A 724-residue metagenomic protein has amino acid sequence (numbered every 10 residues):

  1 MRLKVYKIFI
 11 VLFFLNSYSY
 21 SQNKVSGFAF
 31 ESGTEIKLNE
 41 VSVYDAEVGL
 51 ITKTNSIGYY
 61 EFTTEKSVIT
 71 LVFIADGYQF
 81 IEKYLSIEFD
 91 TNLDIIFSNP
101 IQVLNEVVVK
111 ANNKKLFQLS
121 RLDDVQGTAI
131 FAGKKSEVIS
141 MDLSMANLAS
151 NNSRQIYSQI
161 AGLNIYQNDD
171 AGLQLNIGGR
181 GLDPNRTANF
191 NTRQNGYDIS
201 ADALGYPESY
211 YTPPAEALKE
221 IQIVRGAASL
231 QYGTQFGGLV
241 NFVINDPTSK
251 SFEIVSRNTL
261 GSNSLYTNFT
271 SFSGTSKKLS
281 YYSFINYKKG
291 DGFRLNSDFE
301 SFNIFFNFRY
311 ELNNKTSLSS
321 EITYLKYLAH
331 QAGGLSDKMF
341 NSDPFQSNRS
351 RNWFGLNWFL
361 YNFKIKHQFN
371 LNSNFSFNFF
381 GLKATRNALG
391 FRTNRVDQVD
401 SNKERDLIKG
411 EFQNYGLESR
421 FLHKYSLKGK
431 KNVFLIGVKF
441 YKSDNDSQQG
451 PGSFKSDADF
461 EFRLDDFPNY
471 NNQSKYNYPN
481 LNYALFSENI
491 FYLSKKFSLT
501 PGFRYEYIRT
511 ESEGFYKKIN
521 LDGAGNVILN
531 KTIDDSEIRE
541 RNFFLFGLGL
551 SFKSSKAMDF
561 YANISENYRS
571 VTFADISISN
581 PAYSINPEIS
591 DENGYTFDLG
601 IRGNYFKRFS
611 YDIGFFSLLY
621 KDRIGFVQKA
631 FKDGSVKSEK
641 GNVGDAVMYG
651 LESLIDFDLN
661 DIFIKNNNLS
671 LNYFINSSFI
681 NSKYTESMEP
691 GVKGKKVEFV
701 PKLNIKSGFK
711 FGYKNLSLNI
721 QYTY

Functional and structural regions predicted by a protein language model:
Y44, I74-D76, D90-A146, R154: Short, acidic, small-residue-rich periplasmic hinge/interaction motif at the N-terminus of Gram-negative outer-membrane
T63, Y197-R225: Short acidic/polar hinge/loop motifs at secondary-structure boundaries that mediate gating or recognition
G127-I130, E137-I139, M145-A201, K219: Extracytoplasmic beta-strand/coil segments of soluble accessory domains associated with Gram-negative outer-membrane
E220, R225-S229, L239-G274, I285 (+2 more regions): Short strand-turn segments of transmembrane beta-barrel domains in outer membranes, especially the first one or two
L260-K289, R294-H330, W353-N372, K428 (+6 more regions): Transmembrane beta-barrel wall of Gram-negative outer-membrane proteins
L279, K364-Q368, N374-G390, K553 (+4 more regions): Membrane-embedded beta-barrel scaffold of Gram-negative outer-membrane proteins
N313, K431-V433, K439-Y441, Y476-L619 (+4 more regions): Structural signature of Gram-negative outer-membrane beta-barrels, strongest in the C-terminal barrel of TonB-dependent
F421, K495, D612-Y620, K637-Y724: Gram-negative outer-membrane beta-barrel transporters
